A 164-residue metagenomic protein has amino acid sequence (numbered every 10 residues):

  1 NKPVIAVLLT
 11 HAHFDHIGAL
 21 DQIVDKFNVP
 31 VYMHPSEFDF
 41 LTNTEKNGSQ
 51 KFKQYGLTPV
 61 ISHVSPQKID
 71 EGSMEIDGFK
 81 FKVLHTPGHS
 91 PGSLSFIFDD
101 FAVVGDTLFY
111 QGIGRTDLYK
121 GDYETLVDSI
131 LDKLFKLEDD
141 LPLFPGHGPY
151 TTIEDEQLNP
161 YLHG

Functional and structural regions predicted by a protein language model:
N1-P3, M74-F79, L137: Glycine-rich phosphate-binding loop signature in dinucleotide/nucleotide-binding domains
K2-S73, Y161-L162: Active-site HxH/HxHxD metal-binding segment of metal-dependent hydrolases
P3, N28, F79, D99-D100: Conserved catalytic motifs of the protein kinase core domain
I23-D25, I61, E75, G88 (+2 more regions): A generic structural signal for short, solvent-exposed coil/turn residues that cap or connect secondary-structure
N47-Q50, K80-G164: Metallo-beta-lactamase
E71-I76, F96: Short acidic-hydrophobic surface loop/beta-edge motif
